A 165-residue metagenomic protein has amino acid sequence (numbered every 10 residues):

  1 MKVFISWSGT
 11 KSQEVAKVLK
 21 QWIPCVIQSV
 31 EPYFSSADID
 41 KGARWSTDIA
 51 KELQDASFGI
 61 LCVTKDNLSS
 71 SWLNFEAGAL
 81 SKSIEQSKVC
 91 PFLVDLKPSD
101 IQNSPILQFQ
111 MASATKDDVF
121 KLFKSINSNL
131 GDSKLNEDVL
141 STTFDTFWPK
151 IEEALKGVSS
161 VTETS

Functional and structural regions predicted by a protein language model:
M1-F58, S81-S83, S87-K88, L122 (+1 more regions): Conserved N-terminal substructure of TIR/SEFIR domains
K2-P24, L96-S165: C-terminal interaction surface of TIR/SEFIR-family domains
D38, K65-D66, L93-S99: Short beta-alpha junction loops
L61: Redox-cofactor binding/interface segments in oxidoreductases and associated redox assembly factors
K65-S83, I106: Conserved TIR/SEFIR loop-to-helix hotspot centered on a Trp-containing motif with a nearby acidic residue
F75-G78, P91-D95, I101: TOPRIM-like Mg2+-dependent DNA-processing core and adjacent phosphate-binding/basic surface
